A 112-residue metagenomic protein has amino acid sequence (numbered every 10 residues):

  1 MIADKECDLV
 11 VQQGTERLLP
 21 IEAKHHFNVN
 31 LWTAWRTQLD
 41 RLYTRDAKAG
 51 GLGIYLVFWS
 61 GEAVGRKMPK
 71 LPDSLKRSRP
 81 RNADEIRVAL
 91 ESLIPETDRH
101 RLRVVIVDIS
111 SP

Functional and structural regions predicted by a protein language model:
M1-A3: A short acidic/basic microdomain associated with nuclease active sites
E6: Calcium-binding loop positions in Ca2+-binding modules
L9-Q12, R41, Y55, I109: Aromatic-residue detector
L9-V11, T15-F27: Conserved catalytic cores of phosphodiester-cleaving nucleases, focusing on short active-site segments
R17, A47-G53, H100-L102: Short glycine-/polar-rich loops that comprise or flank the Walker A/P-loop and associated switch/sensor motifs
H25-L75: Catalytic cores of nucleic-acid endonucleases
W59-P112: Domain-level recognition of nuclease-like catalytic cores that cleave nucleotide substrates
